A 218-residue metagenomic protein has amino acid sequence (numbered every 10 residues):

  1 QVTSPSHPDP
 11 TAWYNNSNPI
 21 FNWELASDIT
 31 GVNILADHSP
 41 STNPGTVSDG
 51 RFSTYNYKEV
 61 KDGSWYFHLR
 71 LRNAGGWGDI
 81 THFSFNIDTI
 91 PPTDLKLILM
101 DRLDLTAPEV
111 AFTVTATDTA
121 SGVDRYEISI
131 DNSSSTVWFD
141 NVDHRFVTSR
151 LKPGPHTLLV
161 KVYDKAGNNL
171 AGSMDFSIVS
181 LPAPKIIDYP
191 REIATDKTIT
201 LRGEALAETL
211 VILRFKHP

Functional and structural regions predicted by a protein language model:
Q1-H217: Low-complexity, disordered linker/stalk regions enriched in Pro/Thr/Ser/Gly
